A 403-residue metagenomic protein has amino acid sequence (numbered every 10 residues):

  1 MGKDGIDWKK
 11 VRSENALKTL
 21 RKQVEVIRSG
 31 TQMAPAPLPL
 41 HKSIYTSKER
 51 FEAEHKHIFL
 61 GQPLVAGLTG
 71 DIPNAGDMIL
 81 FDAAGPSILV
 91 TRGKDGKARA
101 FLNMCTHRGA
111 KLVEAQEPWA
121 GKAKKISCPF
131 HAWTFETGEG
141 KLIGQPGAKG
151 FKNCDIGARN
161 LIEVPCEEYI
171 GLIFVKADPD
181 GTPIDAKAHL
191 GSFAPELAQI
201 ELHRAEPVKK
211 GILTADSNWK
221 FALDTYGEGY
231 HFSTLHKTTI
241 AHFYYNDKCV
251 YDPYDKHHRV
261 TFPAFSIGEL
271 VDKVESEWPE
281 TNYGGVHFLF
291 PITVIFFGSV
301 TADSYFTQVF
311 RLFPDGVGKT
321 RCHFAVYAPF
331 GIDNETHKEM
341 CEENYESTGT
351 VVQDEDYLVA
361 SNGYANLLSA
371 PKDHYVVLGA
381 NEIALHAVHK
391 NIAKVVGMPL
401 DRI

Functional and structural regions predicted by a protein language model:
G2-K10, R92, K97, E167 (+1 more regions): C-terminal catalytic domain of Rieske-type non-heme iron oxygenases
G2-Q116, C166-E168: N-terminal pre-ligand scaffold of iron-sulfur
T19-K48, Q116-F130, N160-E168, T239-D272: N-terminal short leaders/motifs
K22-G30, T137-G138, S192-P195: Short, flexible segments with low predicted structural confidence
E54, M104-C105, S127, A222 (+1 more regions): Short hydrophobic core segments
L60-I72, Q145-G150, F290-V294: Short Pro/Gly-enriched beta-strand edge/turn motifs at strand-loop
A66-N74, C154-I156, Y283-F288, A325: Short linear motifs in intrinsically disordered
D71-P179, I184-A188, S192: Rieske [2Fe-2S] iron-sulfur-binding domain
